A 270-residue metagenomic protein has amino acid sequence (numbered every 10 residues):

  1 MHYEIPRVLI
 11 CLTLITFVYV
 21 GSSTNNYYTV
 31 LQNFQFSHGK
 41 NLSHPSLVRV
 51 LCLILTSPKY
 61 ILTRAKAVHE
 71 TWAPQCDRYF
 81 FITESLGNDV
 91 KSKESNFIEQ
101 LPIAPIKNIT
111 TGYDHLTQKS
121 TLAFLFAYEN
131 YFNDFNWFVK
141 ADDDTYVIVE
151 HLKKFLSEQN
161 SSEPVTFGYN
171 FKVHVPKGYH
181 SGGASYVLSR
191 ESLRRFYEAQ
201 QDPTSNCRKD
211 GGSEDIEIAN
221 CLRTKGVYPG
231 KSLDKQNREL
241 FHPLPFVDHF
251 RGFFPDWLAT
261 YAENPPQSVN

Functional and structural regions predicted by a protein language model:
H2-N270: Secretory-pathway lumenal glyco-enzymes, predominantly type II signal-anchor Golgi glycosyltransferases
